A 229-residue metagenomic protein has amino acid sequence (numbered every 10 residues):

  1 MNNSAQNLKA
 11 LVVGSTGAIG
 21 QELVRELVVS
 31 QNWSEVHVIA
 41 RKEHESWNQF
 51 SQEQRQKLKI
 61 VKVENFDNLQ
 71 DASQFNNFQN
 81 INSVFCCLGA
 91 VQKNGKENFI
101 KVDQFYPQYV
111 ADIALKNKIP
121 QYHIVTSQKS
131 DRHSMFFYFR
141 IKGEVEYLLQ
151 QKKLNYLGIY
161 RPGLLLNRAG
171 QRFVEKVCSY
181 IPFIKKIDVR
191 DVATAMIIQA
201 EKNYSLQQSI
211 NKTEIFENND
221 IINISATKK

Functional and structural regions predicted by a protein language model:
M1-L8, Q52-E53, D220-K229: Eukaryotic N-terminal low-complexity, Ser/Thr- and Lys/Arg-rich leader segments that predominantly function as
N2-W33: N-terminal Rossmann NAD(P)H-binding glycine-rich loop of SDR-like oxidoreductase domains
K9, S34-E35, P120-Q121, Y156: Residues at the starts of beta-strands that form the adenosine-phosphate
A10-L11, Q52-Y109, I113-K116: NAD(P)H-binding glycine-rich loop region in Rossmannoid oxidoreductase-like domains and their noncatalytic homologs
T16, K96-K101, F105-G143, Q151 (+1 more regions): Conserved Rossmann-fold NAD(P)-dependent oxidoreductase catalytic core, especially the SDR/UDP-sugar
I39-E43, N65-F66: N-terminal Rossmann-fold cofactor-binding loop
R132-K228: Oxidoreductase cofactor-interface core, primarily capturing Rossmann-like NAD(P)-dependent enzymes
